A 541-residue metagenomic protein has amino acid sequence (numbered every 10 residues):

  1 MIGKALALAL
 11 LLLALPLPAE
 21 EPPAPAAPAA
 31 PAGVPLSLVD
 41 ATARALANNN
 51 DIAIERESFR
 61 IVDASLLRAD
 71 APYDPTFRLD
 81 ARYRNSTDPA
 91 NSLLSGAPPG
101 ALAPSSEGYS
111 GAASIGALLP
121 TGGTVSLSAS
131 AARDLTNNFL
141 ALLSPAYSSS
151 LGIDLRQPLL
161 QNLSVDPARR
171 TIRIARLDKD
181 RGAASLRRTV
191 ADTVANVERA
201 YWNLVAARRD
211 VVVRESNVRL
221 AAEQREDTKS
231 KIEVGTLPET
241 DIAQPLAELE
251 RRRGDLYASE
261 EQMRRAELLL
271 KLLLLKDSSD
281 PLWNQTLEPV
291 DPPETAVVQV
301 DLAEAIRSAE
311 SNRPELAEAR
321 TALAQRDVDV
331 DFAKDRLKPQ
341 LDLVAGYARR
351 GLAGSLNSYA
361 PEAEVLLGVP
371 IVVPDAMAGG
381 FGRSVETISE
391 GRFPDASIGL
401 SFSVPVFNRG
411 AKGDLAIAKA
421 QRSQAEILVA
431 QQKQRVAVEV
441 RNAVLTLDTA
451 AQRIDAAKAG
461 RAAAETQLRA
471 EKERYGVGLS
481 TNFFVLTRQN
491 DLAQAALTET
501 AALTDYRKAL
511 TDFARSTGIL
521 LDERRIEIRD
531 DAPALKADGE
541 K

Functional and structural regions predicted by a protein language model:
A7, P18-E21, A30, N85-T87 (+10 more regions): Acidic, low-complexity, intrinsically disordered peripheral segments
A19-G108, L155-R170, I174-R176, Y201 (+10 more regions): Bacterial Sec-pathway N-terminal export signals of envelope proteins
A53-E57, D70-A71, P120-S148, Q161-A184 (+9 more regions): Sec/SRP-type N-terminal targeting helices
A69, A183-A305, T446, A450-R453 (+5 more regions): Periplasmic alpha-helical coiled-coil/stalk elements that build and connect Gram-negative outer-membrane
L79-N85, L127-R133, L343-R349: Transmembrane beta-barrel strands of outer-membrane/channel proteins
R84-A90, P104, A132-N138, N162 (+2 more regions): Sequence/structural signature of outer-membrane beta-barrel proteins
A103-E107, P145-Y147, Q299, E390-P394 (+1 more regions): Short sequence motifs at beta-strands and strand-loop junctions characteristic of Gram-negative outer-membrane
